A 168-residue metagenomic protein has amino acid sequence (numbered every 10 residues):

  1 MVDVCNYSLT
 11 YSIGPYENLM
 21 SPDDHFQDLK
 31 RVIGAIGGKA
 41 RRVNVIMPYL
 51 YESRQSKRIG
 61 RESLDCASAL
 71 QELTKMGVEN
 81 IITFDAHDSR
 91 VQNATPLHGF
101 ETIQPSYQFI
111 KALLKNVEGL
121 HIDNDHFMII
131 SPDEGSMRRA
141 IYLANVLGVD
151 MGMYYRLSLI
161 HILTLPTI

Functional and structural regions predicted by a protein language model:
M1-I168: PRPP-associated nucleotide enzymes
